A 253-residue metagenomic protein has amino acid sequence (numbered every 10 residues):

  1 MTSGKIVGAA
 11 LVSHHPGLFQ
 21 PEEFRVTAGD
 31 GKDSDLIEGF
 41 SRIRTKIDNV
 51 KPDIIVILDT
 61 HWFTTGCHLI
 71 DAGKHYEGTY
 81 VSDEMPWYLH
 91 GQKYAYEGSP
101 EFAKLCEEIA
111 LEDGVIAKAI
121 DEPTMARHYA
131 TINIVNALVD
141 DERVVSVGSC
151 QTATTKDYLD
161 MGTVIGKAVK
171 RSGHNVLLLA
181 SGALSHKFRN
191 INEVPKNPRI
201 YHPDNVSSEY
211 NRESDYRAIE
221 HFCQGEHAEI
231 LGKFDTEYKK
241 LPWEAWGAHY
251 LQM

Functional and structural regions predicted by a protein language model:
M1-D53, T64-T163, R171, I191-M253: Flexible, D/E/H-enriched segments
D53-D59, H174-L184: Beta-strand elements within well-structured catalytic alpha/beta cores of enzymes that handle phosphate/sulfate esters
T60-T64, G182-H186, E193: Short, internal active-site loops enriched in acidic
I165, V169, L177, L184-N192: Extracytoplasmic, non-cytosolic globular domains
